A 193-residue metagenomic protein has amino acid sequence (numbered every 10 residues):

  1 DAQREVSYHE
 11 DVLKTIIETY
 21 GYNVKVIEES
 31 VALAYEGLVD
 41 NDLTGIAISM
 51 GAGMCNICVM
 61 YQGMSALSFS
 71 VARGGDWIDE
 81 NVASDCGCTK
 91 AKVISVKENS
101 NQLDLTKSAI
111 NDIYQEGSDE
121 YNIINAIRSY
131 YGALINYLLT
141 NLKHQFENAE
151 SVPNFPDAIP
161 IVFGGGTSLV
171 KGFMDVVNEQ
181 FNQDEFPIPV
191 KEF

Functional and structural regions predicted by a protein language model:
D1-A47, Q62-S68, G75, E80-V93 (+4 more regions): Nucleotide/phosphate-binding catalytic cleft detector across ATP-hydrolyzing and phosphate-transferring enzymes
M50-M54: Short flexible coil/turn linkers enriched for glycine and charged/polar residues that connect secondary-structure
C55-V59: Short beta-strand scaffold segments in enzyme catalytic cores
Y137-E147, V190: C-terminal structural cap/anchor segments
G165: Active-site proximal loops enriched in glycine and acidic residues that flank catalytic Cys/His/Asp and coordinate
F173-F193: Catalytic phosphate/nucleotide-handling subdomain of diverse soluble enzymes
